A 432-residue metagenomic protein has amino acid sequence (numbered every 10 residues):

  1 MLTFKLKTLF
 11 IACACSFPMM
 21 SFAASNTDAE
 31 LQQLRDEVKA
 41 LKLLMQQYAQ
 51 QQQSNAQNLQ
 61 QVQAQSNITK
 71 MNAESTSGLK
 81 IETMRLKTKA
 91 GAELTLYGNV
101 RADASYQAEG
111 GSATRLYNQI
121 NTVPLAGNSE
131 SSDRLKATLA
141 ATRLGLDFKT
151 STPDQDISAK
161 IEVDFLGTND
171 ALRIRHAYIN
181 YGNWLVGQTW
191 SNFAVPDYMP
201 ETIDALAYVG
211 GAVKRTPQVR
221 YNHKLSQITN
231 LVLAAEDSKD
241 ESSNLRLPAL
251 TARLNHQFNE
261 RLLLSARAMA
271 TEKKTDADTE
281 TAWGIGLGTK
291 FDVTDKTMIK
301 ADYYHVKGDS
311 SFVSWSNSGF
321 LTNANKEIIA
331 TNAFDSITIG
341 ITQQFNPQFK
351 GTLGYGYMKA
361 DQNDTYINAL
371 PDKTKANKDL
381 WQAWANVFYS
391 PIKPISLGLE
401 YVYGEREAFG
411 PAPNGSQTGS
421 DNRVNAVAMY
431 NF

Functional and structural regions predicted by a protein language model:
M1-S25: Gram-negative bacterial Sec-dependent N-terminal signal peptides
F22-A108: N-terminal periplasmic/intermembrane-space "pro-region" immediately following the signal or transit peptide
T83-S238, T251, N255-E260, K290-V293 (+1 more regions): Outer membrane beta-barrel
A92, D133-T142, A171-R175, V213-P217 (+5 more regions): Residues that define the transmembrane beta-barrel architecture of outer-membrane proteins
G110-R115, L166-H176, D197-I203, S238-A249 (+4 more regions): Outer-membrane beta-barrel translocator domains and adjoining extracellular loop/strand segments of Gram-negative
D156-G167, N230-K239, L263-K274, G354-M358 (+1 more regions): Transmembrane beta-strand segments that form the barrel wall of outer-membrane beta-barrel proteins
Q227-I228, A252, Q257-W381: Detector for outer-membrane/organellar transmembrane beta-barrel domains, recognizing the amphipathic beta-strand
Y389-I395, Y401, T418-F432: Outer-membrane beta-barrel "beta-signal"
